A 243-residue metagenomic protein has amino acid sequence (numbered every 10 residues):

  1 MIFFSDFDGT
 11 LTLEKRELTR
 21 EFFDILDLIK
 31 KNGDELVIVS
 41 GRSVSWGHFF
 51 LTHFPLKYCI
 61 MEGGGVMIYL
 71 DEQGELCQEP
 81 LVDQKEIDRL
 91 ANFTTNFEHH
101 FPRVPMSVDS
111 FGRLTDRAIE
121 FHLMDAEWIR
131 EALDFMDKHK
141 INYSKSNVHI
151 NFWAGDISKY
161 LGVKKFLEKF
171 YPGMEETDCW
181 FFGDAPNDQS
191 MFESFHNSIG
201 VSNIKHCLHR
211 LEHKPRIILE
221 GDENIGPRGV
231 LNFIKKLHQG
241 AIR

Functional and structural regions predicted by a protein language model:
M1-R16, F192: Asp-based phosphoryl-transfer active-site loop
I2, Y58, W180: Hydrophobic "anchor" residues on beta-strands that sit immediately upstream of conserved functional sites
S5, M61, G183-D184: Active-site flanking residues adjacent to catalytic metal/cofactor-binding acidic residues
E14-D109: Active-site phosphate-binding/coordination module
F54-P55, G63, H139, S194-F195 (+1 more regions): Short, structured coil segments at secondary-structure junctions
E98-S194: Conserved acidic, metal-coordinating active-site core of Asp-based, Mg2+-dependent phosphoryl-transfer enzymes
G162-R243: Mg2+-dependent phosphoryl-transfer enzymes with acidic/Ser/Thr/Gly-rich catalytic loops
